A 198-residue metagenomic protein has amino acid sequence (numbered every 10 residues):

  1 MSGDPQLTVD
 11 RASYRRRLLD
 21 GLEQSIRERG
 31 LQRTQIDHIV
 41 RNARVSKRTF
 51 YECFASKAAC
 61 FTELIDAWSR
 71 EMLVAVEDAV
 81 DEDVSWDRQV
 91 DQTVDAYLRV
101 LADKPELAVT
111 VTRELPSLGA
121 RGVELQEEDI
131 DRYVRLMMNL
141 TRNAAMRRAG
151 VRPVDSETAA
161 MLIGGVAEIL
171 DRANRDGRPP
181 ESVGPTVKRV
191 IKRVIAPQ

Functional and structural regions predicted by a protein language model:
M1-S13, A145-G150, Q198: N-terminal intrinsically disordered/low-complexity leader segments
R11-L22, I39, L64-M72: Generic hydrophobic, amphipathic alpha-helix propensity
R17, S25-A59, E63: Helix-turn-helix
E63, E77-D103, G184: Hydrophobic alpha-helical connector segments
L73, A120-M146, S156-E168, P185 (+1 more regions): Amphipathic alpha-helical packing segments from all-alpha helical-bundle domains
A79, D83, V111-L115, A144 (+1 more regions): Secondary-structure edge/capping motif, primarily at the C-terminal ends of alpha-helices and the immediately following
R99, E106-R135, R152: Short secondary-structure transition hinges
V100-D103, N139, A159-P180, K192-Q198: Amphipathic C-terminal alpha-helical segment
